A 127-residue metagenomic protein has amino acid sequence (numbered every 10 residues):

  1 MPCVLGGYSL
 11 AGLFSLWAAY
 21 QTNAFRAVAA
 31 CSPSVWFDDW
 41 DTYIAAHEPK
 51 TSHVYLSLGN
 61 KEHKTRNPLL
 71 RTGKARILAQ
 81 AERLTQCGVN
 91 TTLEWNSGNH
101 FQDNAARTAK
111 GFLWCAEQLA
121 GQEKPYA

Functional and structural regions predicted by a protein language model:
M1-P49: Primarily recognizes the serine-hydrolase "nucleophile elbow" in alpha/beta-hydrolase and SGNH/GDSL folds
A18, D41-Y43, L69, A106 (+1 more regions): A generic "cationic amphipathic patch" detector
A19-Y20, S32-P33, Y55-R66, S97-G98: Cell-envelope and extracellular/periplasmic
D38-W40, K64-R66, D103-A105: Extracytoplasmic/secreted cell-surface and envelope-processing proteins
T51-S52, V89: A short helix->loop->beta-strand "cap" motif at the edges of active sites that frequently abuts
S57, A75-A127: C-terminal catalytic histidine-bearing segment of alpha/beta-hydrolase fold enzymes
H63-A75: Short, flexible/disordered intra-domain loops and linkers
